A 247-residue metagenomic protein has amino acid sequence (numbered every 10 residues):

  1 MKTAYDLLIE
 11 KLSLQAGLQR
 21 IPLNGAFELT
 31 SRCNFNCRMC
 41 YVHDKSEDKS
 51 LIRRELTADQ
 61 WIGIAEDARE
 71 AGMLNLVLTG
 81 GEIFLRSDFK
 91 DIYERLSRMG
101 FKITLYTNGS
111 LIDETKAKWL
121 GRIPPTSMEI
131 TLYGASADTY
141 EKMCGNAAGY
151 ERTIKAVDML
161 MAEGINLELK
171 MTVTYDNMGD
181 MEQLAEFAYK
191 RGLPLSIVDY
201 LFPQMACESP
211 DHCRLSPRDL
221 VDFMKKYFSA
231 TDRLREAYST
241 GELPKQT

Functional and structural regions predicted by a protein language model:
M1-S127, F223: Conserved alpha-helical substructure of the radical SAM core
T126, T131-Y133, D138-T247: Radical SAM enzyme [4Fe-4S]-AdoMet core and its adjacent flexible, acidic and glycine-rich loops/tails across
